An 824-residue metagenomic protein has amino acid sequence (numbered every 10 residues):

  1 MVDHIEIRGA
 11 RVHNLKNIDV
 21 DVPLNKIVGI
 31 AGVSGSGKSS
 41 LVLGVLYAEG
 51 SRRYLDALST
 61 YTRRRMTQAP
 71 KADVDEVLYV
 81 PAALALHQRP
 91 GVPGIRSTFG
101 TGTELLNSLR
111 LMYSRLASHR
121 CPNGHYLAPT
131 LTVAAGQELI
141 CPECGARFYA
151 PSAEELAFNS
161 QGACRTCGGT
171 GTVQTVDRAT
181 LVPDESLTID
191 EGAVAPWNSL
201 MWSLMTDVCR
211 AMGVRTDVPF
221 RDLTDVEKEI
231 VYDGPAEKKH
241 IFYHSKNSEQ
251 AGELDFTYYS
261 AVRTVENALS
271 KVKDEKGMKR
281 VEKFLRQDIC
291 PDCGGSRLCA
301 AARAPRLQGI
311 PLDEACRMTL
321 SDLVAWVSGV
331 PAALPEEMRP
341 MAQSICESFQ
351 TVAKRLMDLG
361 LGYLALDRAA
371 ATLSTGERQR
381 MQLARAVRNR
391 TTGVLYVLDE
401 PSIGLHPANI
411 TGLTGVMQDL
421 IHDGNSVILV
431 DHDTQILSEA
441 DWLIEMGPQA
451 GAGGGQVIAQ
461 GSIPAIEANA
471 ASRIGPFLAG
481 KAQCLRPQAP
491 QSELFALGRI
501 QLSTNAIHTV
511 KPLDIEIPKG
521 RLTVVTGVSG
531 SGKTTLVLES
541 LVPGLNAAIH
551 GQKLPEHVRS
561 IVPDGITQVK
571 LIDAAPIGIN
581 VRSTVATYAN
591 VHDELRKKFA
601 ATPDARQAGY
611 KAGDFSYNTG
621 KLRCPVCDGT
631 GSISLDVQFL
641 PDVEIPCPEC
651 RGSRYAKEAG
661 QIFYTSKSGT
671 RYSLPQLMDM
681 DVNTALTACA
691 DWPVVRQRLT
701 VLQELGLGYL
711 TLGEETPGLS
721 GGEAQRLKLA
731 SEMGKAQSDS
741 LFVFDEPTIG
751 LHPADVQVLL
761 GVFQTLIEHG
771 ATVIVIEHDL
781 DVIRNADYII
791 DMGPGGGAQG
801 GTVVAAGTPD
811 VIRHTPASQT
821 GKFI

Functional and structural regions predicted by a protein language model:
M1-I824: Conserved phosphate-binding elements of NTP-dependent enzyme cores
